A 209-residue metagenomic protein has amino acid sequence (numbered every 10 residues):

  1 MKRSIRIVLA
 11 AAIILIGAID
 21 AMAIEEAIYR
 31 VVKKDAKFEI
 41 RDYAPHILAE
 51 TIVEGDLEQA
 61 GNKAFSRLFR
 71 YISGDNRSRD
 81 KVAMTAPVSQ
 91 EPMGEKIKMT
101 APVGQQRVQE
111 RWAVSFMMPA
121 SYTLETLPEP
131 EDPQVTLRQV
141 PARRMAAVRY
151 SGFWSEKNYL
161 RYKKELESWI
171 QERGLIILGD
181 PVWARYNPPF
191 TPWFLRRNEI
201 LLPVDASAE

Functional and structural regions predicted by a protein language model:
K2-E209: A solvent-exposed interaction/effector surface
